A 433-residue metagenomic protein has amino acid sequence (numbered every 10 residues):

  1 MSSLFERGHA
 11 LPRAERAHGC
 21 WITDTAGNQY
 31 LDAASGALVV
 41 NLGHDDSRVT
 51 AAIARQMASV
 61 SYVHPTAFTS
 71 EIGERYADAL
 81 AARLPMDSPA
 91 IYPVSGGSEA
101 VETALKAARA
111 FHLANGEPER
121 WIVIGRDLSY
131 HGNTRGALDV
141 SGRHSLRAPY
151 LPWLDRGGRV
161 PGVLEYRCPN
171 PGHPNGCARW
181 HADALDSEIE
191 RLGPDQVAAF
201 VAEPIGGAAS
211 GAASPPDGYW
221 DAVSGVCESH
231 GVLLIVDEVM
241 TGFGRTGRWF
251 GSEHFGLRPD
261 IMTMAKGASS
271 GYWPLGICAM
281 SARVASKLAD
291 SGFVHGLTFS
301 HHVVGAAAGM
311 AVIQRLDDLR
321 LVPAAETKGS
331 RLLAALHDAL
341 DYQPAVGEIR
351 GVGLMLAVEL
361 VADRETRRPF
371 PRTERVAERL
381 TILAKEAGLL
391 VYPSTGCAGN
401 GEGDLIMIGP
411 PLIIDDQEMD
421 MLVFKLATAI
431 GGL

Functional and structural regions predicted by a protein language model:
M1-L433: Conserved N-terminal phosphate-binding loop of PLP-dependent enzymes in the Aspartate aminotransferase
